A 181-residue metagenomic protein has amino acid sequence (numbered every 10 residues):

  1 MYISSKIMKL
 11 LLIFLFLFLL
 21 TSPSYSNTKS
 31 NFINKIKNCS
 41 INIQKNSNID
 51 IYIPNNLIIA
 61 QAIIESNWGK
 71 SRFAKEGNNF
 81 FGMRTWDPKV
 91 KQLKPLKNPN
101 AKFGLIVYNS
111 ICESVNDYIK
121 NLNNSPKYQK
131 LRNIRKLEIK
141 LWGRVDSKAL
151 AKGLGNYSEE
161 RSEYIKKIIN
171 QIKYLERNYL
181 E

Functional and structural regions predicted by a protein language model:
M1-S4, N38: The N-terminal extracellular segments of secreted preproproteins, especially immediately downstream of signal
I3-S26: Classical Sec-dependent N-terminal signal peptides that target proteins to the secretory pathway
S24-A60, I64-E181: Catalytic cores of secreted/periplasmic lytic hydrolases that degrade extracellular macromolecules
